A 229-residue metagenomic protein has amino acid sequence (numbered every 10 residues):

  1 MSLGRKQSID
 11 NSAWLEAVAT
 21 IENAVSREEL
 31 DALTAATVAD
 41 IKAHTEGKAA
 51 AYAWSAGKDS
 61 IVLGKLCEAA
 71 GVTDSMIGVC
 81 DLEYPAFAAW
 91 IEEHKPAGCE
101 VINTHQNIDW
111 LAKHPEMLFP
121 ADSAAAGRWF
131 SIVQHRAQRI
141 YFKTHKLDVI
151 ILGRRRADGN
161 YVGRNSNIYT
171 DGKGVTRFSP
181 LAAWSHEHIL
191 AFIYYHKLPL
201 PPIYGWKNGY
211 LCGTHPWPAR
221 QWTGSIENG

Functional and structural regions predicted by a protein language model:
M1-G229: Nucleotide-activated chemistry modules centered on ATP-dependent adenylation/adenylyltransferase
